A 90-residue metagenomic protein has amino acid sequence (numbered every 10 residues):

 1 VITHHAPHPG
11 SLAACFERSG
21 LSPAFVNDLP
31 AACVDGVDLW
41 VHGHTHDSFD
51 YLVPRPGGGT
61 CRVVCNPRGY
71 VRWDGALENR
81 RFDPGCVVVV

Functional and structural regions predicted by a protein language model:
V1-G20, R68: Conserved catalytic scaffold of divalent metal-dependent phosphoesterases
H4, H44-H46: Histidine-centered divalent metal-coordination motifs
S22, V26-L39, H46-V90: Binuclear metal-dependent phosphoesterase catalytic core
